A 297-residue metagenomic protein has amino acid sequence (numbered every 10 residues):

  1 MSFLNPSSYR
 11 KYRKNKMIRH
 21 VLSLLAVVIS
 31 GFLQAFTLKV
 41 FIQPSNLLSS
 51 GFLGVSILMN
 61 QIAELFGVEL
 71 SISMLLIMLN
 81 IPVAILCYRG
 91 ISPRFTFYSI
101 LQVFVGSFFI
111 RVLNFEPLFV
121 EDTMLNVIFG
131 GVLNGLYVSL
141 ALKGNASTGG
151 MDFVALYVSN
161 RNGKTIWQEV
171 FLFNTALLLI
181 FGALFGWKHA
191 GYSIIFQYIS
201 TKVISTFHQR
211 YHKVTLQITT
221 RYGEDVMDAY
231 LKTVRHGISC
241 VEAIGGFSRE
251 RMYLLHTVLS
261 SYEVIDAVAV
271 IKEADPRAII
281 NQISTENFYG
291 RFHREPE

Functional and structural regions predicted by a protein language model:
S2-R221: Core subunits and conserved enzymes of cellular information-processing and envelope-translocation systems across
L38-K39, F66, V170-T175, L179-F181 (+3 more regions): Positively charged, small/polar-rich N-terminal and surface patches that mediate targeting and assembly and bind
